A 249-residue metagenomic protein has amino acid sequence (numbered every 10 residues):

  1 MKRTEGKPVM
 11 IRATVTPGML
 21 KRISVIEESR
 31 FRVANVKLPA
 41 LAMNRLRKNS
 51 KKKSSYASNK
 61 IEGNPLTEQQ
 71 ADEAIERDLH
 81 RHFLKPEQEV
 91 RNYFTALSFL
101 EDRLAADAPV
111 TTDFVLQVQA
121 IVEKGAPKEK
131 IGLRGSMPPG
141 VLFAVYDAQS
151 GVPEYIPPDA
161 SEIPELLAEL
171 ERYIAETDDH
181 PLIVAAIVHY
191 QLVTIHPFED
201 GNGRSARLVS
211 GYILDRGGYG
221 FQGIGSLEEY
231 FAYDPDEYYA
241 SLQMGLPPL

Functional and structural regions predicted by a protein language model:
M1-L249: FIC/Doc superfamily catalytic core
